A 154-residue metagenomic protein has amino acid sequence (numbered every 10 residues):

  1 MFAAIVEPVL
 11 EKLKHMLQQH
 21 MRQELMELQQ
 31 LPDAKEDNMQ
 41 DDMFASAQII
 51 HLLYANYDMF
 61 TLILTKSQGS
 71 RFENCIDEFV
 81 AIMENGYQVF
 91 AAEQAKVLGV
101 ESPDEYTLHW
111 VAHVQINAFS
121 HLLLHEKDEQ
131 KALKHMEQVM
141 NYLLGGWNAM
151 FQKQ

Functional and structural regions predicted by a protein language model:
M1-E27, F44, Q48, E78-A81 (+2 more regions): Alpha-helical structural segments
H15-Q29, D33-L64: Helical hydrophobic small-molecule/effector-binding pocket
E24-P32, F60-S67, Q94-A95, F119-K127 (+1 more regions): Secondary-structure edge/capping motif, primarily at the C-terminal ends of alpha-helices and the immediately following
K35-N38, D42, Q68, F72 (+3 more regions): Residue-level recognition of alpha-helical structural elements
A45-A55, Q68-A95, Y106-H113: Amphipathic alpha-helical packing segments from all-alpha helical-bundle domains
A55, N85-A92, L108-Q154: C-terminal peripheral helix-coil segments that are non-catalytic and often amphipathic
I63-V80, K134-W147: C-terminal/domain-terminus segments
